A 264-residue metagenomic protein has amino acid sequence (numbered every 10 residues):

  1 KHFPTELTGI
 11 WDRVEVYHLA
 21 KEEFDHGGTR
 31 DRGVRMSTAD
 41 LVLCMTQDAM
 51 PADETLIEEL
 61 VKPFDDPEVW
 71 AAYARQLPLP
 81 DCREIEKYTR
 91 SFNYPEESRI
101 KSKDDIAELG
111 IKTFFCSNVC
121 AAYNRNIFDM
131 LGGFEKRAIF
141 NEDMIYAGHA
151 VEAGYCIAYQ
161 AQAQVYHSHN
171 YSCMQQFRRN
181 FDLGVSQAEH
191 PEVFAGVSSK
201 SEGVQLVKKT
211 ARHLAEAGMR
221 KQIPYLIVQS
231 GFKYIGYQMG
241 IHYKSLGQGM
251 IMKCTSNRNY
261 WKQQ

Functional and structural regions predicted by a protein language model:
K1-K21: Acidic donor-binding segment of Leloir-type glycosyltransferases
A20-S37: Glycine-rich, basic loop-to-helix element that forms the pyrophosphate-binding segment of sugar-nucleotide handling
T38-A39, S117-L131: Conserved nucleotide-sugar donor-binding and metal-coordinating catalytic region shared by glycosyltransferases
D40-M50: Short beta-strand-to-loop acidic/aromatic patch adjacent to the donor-nucleotide binding site
M50, E54-K87: Conserved donor NDP-sugar-binding/catalytic core segment of glycosyltransferases
K103-Y123, I139: A recurrent flexible, glycine/aromatic-enriched loop bordering the glycosyltransferase active site that acts as
I139-Y146: Acidic donor-binding loop at a coil-to-helix junction in glycosyltransferase catalytic cores that engages
D182, A195-Q264: Non-catalytic, C-terminal membrane-associated alpha-helical segments of glycosyltransferases
